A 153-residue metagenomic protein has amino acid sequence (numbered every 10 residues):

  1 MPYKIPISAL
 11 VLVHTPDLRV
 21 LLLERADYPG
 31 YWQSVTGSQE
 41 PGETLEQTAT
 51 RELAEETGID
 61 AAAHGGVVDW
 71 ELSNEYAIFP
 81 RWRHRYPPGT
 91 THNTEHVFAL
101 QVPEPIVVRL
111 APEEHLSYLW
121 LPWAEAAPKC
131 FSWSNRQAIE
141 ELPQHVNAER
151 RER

Functional and structural regions predicted by a protein language model:
M1-V20, P41: Conserved N-terminal beta-strand and adjoining loop/helix that marks the start of the Nudix/MutT-like hydrolase domain
P6, P29, S34, G65 (+1 more regions): Short connector loops at helix/strand junctions that flank enzyme active sites, especially segments positioning acidic
V13, E24, A99-Q101: Short, well-ordered beta-strand micro-motif
R19-L22, Q33: General beta-strand recognition
S34-E71: The catalytic Nudix box helix
I59-I106: Active-site segment of metal-dependent pyrophosphate-handling enzymes, primarily the Nudix hydrolase catalytic core
H96-I139: NUDIX/MutT-family hydrolases
A148-R153: Short, basic, low-complexity termini and linkers enriched in Ser/Thr/Gly/Pro that act as targeting/leader peptides
